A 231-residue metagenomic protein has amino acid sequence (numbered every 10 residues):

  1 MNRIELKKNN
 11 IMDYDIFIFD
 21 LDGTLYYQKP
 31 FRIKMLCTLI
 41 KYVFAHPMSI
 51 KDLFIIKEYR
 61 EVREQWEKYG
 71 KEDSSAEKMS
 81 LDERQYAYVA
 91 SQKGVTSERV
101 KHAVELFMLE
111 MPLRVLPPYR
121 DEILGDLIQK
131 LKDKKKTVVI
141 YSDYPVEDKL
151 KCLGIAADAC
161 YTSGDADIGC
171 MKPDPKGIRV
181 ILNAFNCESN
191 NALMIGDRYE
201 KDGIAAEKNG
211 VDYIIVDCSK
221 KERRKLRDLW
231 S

Functional and structural regions predicted by a protein language model:
M1-F17, G125-K130, K136, Y141-S231: Asp-based, Mg2+/Mn2+-dependent phosphohydrolase catalytic module
N2-V62: Active-site neighborhood of HAD-like aspartate-dependent phosphohydrolases
K29, I33, M79, M171: Flexible, glycine- and charge-enriched loops at secondary-structure boundaries
R32, P117-D121, G177-I178, N209: A generic "structured core" feature
H46-I50, V95-E98, A156, E188: Short coil/loop linkers at secondary-structure junctions
R60-L109: A metal-dependent, Asp-based hydrolase signature
Q65, Y69-E72, M111-R114, L131-K132 (+2 more regions): A short, structure-level motif marking secondary-structure boundaries and short turns
S91, S97-I140, P175: Short, acidic loop-to-helix structural element flanking the phosphoryl-transfer center in phosphate-processing enzymes
